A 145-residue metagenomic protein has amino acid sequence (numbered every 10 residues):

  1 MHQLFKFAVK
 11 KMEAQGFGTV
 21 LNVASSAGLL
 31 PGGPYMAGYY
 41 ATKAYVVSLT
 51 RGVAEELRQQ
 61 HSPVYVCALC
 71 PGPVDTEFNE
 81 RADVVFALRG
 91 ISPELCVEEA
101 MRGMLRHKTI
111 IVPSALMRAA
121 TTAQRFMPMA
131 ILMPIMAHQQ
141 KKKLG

Functional and structural regions predicted by a protein language model:
F5, T42: Active-site helix of classical SDR
F7-G16: A short helix-coil junction within the Rossmann-fold of NAD(P)-dependent oxidoreductases
K11, L30, G52-V64: Active-site-adjacent segment of SDR/Rossmann-fold oxidoreductases
N22: Rossmann-fold scaffold of SDR-type NAD(P)-dependent oxidoreductases
S25: Residue(s) in the substrate-gating loop at a strand-loop-helix junction that position the organic substrate next
G32-Y40: Active-site loop-to-helix junction immediately N-terminal to the catalytic Tyr of the SDR YXXXK motif in Rossmann-fold
E56-A119, A130-P134: SDR active-site lid
M136-G145: Short linear elements at protein peripheries
